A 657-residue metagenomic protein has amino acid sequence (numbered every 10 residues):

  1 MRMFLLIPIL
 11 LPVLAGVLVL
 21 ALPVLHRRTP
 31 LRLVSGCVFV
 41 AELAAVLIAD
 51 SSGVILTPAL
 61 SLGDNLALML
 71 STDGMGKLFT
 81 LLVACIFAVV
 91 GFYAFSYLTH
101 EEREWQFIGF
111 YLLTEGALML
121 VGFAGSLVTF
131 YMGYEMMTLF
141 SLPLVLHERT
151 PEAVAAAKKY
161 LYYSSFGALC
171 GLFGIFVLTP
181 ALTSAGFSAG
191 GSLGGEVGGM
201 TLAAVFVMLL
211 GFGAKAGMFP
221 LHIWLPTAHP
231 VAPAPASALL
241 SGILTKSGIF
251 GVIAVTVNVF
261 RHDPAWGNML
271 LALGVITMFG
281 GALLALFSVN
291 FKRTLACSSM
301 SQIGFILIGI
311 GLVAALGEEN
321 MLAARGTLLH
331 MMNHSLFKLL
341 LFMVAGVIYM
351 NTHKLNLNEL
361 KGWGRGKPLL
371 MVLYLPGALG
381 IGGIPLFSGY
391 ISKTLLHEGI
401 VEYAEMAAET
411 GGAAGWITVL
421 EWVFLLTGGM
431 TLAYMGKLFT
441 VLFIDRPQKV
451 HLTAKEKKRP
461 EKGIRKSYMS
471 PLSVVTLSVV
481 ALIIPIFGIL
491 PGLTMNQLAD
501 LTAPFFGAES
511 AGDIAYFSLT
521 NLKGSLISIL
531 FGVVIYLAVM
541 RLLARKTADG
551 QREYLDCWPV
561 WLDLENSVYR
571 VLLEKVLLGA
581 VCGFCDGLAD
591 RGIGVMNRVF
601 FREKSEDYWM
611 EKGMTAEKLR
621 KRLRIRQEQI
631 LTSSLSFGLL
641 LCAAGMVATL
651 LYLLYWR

Functional and structural regions predicted by a protein language model:
M1-I7, L14-G109, S184-S192, G550-E553 (+3 more regions): Transmembrane helix-loop-helix hairpins at membrane boundaries of multipass inner-membrane proteins
M1-I7, M69-L82, L120-M132, A265-W266 (+5 more regions): Membrane-entry segments of alpha-helical transmembrane domains in multi-pass membrane proteins
R27-V38, A155-S165, G366-Y374, S467-L482 (+1 more regions): Alpha-helical transmembrane segments and their helix-start/interface "positive-inside/aromatic belt" motifs in integral
T57-D64, L395-G411, L493-L519: Membrane-interfacial helical/loop segments at transmembrane boundaries in membrane proteins
S71-A84, M200-G213, G412-G428, I514-I535: Hydrophobic alpha-helical transmembrane segments
V89-H100, W105, Y111, E115-F130 (+2 more regions): Hydrophobic transmembrane alpha-helices and their helix-loop junctions in integral membrane proteins
G380-L395, A481-T502, G645-L654: Alpha-helical transmembrane segments and their membrane-interface junctions in multi-pass membrane proteins
T494-G524, L543-R657: Aromatic-capped, Gly/Pro-kinked transmembrane alpha-helices
